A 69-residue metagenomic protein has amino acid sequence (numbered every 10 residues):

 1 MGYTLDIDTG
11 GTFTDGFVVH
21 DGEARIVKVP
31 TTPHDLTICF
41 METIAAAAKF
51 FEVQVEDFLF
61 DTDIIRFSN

Functional and structural regions predicted by a protein language model:
M1-N69: N-terminally biased helix-coil "hinge/interface" segments that flank
